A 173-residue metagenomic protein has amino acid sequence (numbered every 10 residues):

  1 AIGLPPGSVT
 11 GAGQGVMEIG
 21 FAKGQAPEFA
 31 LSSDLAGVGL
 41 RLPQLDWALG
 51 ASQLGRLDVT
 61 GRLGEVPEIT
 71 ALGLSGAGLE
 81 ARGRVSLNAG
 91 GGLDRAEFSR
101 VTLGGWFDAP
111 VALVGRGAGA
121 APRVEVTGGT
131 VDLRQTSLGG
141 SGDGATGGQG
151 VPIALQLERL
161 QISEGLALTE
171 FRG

Functional and structural regions predicted by a protein language model:
A1-T70, R84-G173: Membrane-proximal interfacial segments on either side of biological membranes
G76-E80: Glycine-centered tight beta-turn/hairpin loop motif at sheet-sheet or coil-to-beta transitions
